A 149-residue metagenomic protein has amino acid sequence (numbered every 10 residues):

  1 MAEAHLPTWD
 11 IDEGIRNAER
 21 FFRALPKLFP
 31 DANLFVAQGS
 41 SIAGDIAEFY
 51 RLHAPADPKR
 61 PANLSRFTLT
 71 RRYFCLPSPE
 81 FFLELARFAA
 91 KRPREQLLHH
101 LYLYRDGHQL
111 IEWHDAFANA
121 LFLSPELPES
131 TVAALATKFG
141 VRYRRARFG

Functional and structural regions predicted by a protein language model:
M1-G149: Structured alpha/beta or helical-core interaction and ligand-binding surfaces enriched in interleaved
